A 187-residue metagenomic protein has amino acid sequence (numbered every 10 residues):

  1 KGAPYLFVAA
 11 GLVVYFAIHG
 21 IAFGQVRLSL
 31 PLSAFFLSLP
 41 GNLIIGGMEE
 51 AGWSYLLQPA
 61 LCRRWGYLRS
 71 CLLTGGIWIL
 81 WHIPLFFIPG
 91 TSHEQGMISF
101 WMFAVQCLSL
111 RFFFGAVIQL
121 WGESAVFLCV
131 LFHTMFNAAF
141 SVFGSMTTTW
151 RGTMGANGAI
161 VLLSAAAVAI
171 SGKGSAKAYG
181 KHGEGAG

Functional and structural regions predicted by a protein language model:
K1-G46, P59, S141-G187: Specific transmembrane helices
A9, F35, L39, L43 (+6 more regions): Residue-level signature of the transmembrane alpha-helical core of multi-pass small-molecule transporters
A10-G11, E49-W53, I77-W81, L85 (+2 more regions): Core segments of transmembrane alpha-helices that mediate helix-helix packing or line hydrophobic substrate/ligand
L12-I21, G76-L85, H133-F143: Aromatic-anchored segments of alpha-helical transmembrane domains
V14-F23, I45-L56, M97-F112: Hydrophobic alpha-helical transmembrane segments
M48-G75, G90, A116-S124: Membrane-interface helix/loop boundary segments of multi-pass membrane proteins
L85-Q95: Interfacial helix-loop-helix junctions of multi-pass membrane proteins
G96-G158: Functionally important transmembrane alpha-helices
